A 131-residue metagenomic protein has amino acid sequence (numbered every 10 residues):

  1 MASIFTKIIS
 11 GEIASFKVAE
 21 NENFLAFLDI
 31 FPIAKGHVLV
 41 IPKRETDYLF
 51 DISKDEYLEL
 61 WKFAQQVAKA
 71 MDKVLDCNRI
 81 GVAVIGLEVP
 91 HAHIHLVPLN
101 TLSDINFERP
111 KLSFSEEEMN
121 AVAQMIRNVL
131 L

Functional and structural regions predicted by a protein language model:
M1-L131: HIT superfamily nucleotide-processing domains
